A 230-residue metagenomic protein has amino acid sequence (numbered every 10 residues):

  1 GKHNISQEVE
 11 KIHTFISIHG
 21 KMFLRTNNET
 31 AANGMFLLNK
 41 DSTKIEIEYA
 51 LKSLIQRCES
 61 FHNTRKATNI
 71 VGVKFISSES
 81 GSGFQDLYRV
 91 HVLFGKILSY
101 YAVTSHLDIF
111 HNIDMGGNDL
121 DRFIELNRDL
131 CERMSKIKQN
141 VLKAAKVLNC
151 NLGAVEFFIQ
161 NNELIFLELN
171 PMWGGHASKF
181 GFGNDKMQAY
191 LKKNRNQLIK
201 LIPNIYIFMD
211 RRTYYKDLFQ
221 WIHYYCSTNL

Functional and structural regions predicted by a protein language model:
G1-M35: A conserved helix-loop-beta module that forms one wall/lid of the active-site cleft in ATP-utilizing catalytic domains
M22, V71, D86, L98-S99 (+2 more regions): Protein kinase-like catalytic core scaffold
N27, F75-I76, H91, E156-F158 (+1 more regions): Anionic group-transfer/hydrolysis microenvironments
E29, G95, Q160-N162: Short strand-connecting beta-turns/loops that link adjacent beta-strands
N33, N39-E132, K136: Phosphate-binding site of ATP-dependent enzymes
N118, R128-E132, K146, C150 (+1 more regions): C-terminal active-site "lid" helix and adjoining low-complexity regulatory extension at the edge of ATP-using catalytic
V141-A145: A conserved acidic, glycine/proline-rich C-terminal tail/linker
